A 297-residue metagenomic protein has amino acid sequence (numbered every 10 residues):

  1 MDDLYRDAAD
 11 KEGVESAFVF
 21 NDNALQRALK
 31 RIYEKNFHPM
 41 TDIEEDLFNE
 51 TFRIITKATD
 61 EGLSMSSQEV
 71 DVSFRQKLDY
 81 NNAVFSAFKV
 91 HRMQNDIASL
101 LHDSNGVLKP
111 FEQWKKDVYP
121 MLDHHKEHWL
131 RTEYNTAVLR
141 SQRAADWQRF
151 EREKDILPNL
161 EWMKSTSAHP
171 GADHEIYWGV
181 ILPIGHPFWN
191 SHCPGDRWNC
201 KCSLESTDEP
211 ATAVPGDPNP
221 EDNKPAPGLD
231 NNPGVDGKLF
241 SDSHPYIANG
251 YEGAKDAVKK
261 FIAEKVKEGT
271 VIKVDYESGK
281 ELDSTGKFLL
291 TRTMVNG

Functional and structural regions predicted by a protein language model:
M1-L122, D208-G297: N-terminal leader/targeting and assembly helices and adjacent pre-domain segments
H38, S64, G106-V107, E127 (+3 more regions): Intrinsically disordered or highly flexible coil/loop and linker segments, enriched in small and charged/polar residues
T59-E61, P120-H125, P158-A168: A broad, low-specificity signal for short, low-complexity segments enriched in glycine/proline and polar/charged
D103, E112-K115, Y119-T136, R140-I156: Internal glycine-rich, Lys/Arg-flanked active-site/core loops of soluble domains
A137-P210: Conserved short secondary-structure elements within globular domains
